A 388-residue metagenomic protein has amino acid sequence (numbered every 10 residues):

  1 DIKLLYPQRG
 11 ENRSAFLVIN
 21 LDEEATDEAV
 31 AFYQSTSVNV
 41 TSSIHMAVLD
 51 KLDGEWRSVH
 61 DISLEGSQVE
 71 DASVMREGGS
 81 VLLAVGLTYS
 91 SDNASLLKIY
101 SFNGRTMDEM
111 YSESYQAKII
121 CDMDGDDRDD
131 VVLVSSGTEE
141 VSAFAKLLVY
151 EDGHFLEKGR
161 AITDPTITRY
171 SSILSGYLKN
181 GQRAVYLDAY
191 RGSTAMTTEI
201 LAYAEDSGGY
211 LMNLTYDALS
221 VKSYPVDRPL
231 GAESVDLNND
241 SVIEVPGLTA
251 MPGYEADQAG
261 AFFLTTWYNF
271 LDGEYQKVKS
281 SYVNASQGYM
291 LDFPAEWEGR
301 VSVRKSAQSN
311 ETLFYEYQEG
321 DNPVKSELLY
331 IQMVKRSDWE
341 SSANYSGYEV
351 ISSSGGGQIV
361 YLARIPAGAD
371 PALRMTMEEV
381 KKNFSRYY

Functional and structural regions predicted by a protein language model:
D1-K305, F314, W339-G355, V360 (+1 more regions): Beta-propeller-forming repeat regions
Y186, Y315, Q332-V334, R364: Residues in well-ordered beta-strands of folded domains
S306-N322: Ser/Thr-rich, low-complexity intrinsically disordered terminal regions
Q318-D338: A short acidic-to-branched-hydrophobic micro-motif
A363-Y388: Surface-exposed amphipathic alpha-helical segments
